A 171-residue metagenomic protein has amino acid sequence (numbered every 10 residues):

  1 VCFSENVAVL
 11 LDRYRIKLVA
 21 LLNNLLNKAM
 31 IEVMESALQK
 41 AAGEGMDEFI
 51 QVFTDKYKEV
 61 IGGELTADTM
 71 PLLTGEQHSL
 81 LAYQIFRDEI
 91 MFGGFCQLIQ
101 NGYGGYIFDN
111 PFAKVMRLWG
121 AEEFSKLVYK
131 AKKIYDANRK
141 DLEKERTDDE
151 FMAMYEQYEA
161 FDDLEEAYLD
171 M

Functional and structural regions predicted by a protein language model:
V1-A29: N-terminal amphipathic/basic-hydrophobic helices that include classical n-h-c signal peptides and signal-anchor
N27-F92, C96, Q100-F108, V115-M171: Extended, alpha-helix-rich binding/interface surfaces that flank or overlap catalytic cores and mediate recognition
